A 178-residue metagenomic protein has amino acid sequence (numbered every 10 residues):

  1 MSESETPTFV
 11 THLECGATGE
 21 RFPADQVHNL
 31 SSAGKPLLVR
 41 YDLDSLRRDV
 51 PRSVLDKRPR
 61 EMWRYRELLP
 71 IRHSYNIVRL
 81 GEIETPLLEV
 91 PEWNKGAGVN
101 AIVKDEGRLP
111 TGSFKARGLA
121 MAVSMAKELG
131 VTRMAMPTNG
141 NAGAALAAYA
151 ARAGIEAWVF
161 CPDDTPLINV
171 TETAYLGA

Functional and structural regions predicted by a protein language model:
M1-A178: PLP-dependent amino-acid enzyme catalytic core
